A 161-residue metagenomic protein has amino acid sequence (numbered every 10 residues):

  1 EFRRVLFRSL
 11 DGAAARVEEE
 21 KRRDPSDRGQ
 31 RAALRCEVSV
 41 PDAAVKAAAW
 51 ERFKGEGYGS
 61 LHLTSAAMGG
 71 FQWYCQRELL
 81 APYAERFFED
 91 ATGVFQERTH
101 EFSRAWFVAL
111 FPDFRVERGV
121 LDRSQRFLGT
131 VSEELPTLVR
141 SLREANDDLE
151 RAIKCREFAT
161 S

Functional and structural regions predicted by a protein language model:
R4-S161: Long, ordered, helix-rich scaffold segments
